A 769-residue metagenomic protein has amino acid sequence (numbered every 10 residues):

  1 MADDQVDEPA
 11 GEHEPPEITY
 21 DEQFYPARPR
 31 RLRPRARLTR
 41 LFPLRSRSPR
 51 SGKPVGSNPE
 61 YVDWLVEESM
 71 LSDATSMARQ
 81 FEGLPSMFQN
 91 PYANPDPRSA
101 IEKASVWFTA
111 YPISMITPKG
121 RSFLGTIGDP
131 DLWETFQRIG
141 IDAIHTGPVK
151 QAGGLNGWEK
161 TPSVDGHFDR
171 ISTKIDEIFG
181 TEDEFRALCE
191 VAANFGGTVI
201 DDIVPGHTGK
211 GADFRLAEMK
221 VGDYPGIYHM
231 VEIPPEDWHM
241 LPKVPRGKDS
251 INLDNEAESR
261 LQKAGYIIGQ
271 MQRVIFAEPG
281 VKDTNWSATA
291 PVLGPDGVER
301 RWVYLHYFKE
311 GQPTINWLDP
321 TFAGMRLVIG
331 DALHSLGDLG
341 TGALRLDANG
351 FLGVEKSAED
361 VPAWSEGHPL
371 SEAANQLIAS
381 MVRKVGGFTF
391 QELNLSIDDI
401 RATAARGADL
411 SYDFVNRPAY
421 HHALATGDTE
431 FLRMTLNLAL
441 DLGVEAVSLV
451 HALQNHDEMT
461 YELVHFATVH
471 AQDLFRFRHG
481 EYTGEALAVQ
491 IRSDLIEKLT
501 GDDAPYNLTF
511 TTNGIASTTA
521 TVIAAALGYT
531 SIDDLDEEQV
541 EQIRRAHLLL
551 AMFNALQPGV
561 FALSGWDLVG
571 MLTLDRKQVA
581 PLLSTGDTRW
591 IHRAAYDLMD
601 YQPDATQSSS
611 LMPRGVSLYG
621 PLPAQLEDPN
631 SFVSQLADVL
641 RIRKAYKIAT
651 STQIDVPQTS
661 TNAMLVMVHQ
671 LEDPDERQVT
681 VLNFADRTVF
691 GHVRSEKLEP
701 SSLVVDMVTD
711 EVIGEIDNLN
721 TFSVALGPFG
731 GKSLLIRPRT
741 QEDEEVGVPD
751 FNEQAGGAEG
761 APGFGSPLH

Functional and structural regions predicted by a protein language model:
A2-M325, H334, F351-T426, L432 (+3 more regions): Acidic/aromatic-lined carbohydrate-recognition and catalytic surfaces of CAZymes acting on diverse glycans
I141, T341, N349, G559-V560: A structural motif
I144-T146, L344-L346, L563: Hydrophobic residues within beta-strands of alpha/beta enzymes
G324-A343: An active-site-proximal structural segment forming one wall of the substrate-binding cleft that immediately precedes
L352-T389, L574-Q607, L682: Extended hydrophobic/aromatic segments used for targeting, binding, or gating
G443, L449-Q678, F684-G691, S695: Loop/helix patches that line or flank the sugar-binding groove of alpha-linked glycan CAZymes
T688-D710: Beta-strand-rich binding/interaction modules
I716-G765: C-terminal beta-strand-rich structural cap/linker in extracellular carbohydrate-active enzymes
